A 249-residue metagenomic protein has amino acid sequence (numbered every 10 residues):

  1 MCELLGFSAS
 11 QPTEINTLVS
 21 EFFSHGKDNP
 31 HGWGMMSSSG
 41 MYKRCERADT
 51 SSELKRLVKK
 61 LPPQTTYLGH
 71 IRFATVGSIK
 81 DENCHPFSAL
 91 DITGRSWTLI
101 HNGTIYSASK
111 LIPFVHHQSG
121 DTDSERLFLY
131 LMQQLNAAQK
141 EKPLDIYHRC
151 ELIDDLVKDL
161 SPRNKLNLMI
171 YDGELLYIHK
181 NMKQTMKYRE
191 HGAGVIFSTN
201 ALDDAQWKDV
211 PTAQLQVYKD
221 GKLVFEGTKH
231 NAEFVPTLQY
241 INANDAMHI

Functional and structural regions predicted by a protein language model:
M1-S52, I178-H179, V195, A213-L215 (+1 more regions): Extreme N-terminus nucleophile/cap motif
C2, W97-S107: Conserved beta-strand-loop-short alpha-helix elements that form and flank the Mn2+/Mg2+-coordinating active site
I15-N16, G77-I79, S107-K110, I178-K180 (+3 more regions): Short helix/loop capping segments that flank catalytic or ligand/cofactor-binding pockets
C45-L57, I71-G94, L111-P113: Short acidic (Asp/Glu) patches
Y67-H70, N167: A short, Trp-centered hydrophobic/proline-enriched beta-strand micro-motif
S107-A138: Glycine-rich phosphate-binding loop plus the immediately following alpha-helix
E141-M182: Catalytic core of PPM/PP2C metal-dependent serine/threonine phosphatase domains
Q184-K219: A conserved acidic, glycine/proline-rich C-terminal tail/linker
